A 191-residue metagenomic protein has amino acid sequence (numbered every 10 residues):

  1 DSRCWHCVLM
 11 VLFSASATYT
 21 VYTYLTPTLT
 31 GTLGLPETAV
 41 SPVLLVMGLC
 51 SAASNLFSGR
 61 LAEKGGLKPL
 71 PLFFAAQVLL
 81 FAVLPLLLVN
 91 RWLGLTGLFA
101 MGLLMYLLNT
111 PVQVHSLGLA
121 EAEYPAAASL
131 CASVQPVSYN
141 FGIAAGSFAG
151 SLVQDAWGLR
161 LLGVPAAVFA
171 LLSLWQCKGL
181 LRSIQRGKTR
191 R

Functional and structural regions predicted by a protein language model:
R3-N55: Extracytoplasmic gate region of multi-pass secondary transporters
M10-Y19, M47, S51, Q77 (+3 more regions): Hydrophobic transmembrane alpha-helices of secondary-active solute transporters
P36, N90, S151-A170: A membrane-interface helix-boundary motif in multi-pass transporters
S54-G66, Q154: Helix-to-loop junctions at the C-terminal end of transmembrane segments in multipass secondary transporters
K68-V112: C-terminal transmembrane helical hairpin of 12-TM major facilitator-type secondary transporters
L107-E123: Intracellular juxtamembrane helix-capping segments at the cytosolic ends of symmetry-related transmembrane helices
L119-W157: A late C-terminal transmembrane helix in Major Facilitator Superfamily
V164-R191: Multi-pass alpha-helical transporter architecture, strongest for 12-TM Major Facilitator/SLC carriers used
